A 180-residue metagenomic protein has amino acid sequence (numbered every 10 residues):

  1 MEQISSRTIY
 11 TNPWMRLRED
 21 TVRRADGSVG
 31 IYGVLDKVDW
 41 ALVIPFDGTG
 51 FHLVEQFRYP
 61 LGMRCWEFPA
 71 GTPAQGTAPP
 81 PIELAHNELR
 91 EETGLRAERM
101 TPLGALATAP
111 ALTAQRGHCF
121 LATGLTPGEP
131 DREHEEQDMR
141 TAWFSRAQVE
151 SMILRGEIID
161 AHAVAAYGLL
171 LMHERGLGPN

Functional and structural regions predicted by a protein language model:
S5-L42, D47: Acidic, metal-coordinating catalytic segment for phosphate/diphosphate chemistry, firing primarily on the Nudix
R16, V38, G48, P60 (+3 more regions): Active-site segment of metal-dependent pyrophosphate-handling enzymes, primarily the Nudix hydrolase catalytic core
E19-T21, P45, L121-T123, W143-S145 (+1 more regions): Short, well-ordered beta-strand micro-motif
S28, R64, P102, A111-A114 (+3 more regions): Nudix hydrolase/Nudix homology domain
G33-V34, Q56, A107, A163: Short clusters of small/polar residues that mark proteolytic maturation junctions
L35, A41-N87, E135: Conserved Nudix-box catalytic region and its N-terminal flanking loop in Nudix hydrolases and closely related
I82-E83, N87, E91, H118 (+1 more regions): Internal, well-ordered alpha-helical scaffold/interface segments that support domain packing or protein-protein contacts
